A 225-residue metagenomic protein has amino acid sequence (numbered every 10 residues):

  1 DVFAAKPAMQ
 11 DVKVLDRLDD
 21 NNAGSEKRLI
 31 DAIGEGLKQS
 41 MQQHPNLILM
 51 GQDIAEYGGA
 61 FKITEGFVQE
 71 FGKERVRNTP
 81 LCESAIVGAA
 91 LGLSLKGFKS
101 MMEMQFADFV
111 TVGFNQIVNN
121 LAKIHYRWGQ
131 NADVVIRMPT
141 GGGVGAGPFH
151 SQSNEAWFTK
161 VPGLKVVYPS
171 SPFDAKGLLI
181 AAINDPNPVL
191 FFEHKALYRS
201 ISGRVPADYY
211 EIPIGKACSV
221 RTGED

Functional and structural regions predicted by a protein language model:
V2-P188, A196-L197: Thiamine diphosphate
A175-T222: Conformationally flexible catalytic loops at phosphate/diphosphate-handling active centers
